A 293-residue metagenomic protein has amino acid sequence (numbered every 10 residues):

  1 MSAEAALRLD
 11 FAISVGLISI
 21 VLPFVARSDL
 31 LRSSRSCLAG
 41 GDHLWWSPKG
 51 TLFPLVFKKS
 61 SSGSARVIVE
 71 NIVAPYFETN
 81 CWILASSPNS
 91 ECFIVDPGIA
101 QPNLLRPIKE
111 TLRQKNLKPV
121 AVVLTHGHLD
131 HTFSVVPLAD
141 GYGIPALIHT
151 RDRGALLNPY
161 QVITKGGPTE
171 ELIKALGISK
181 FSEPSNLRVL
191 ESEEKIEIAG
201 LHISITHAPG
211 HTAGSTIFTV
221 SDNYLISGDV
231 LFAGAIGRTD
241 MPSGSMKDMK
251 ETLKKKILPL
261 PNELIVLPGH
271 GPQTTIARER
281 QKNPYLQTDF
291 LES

Functional and structural regions predicted by a protein language model:
A3-L22, A26-R27, L31-S36, H43: Serine-biased, low-complexity intrinsically disordered segments, primarily in secretory-pathway proteins
G16, G40-G41, G50, G63: Residue-identity detector for glycine
W46, K58-S61: N-terminal mitochondrial targeting presequences
A65-K115, I217-G228: Conserved beta-strand hairpin/beta-sheet module of binuclear metal-dependent hydrolase folds, prominently
Y76-E78, L190, T212-A213: Short acidic/glycine-enriched loop/turn segments that link adjacent beta-strands
S90, I99-A100, V162-K165, K195 (+1 more regions): Metallo-beta-lactamase
I99-L105, K109-K195, Q281-L291: Active-site HxH/HxHxD metal-binding segment of metal-dependent hydrolases
